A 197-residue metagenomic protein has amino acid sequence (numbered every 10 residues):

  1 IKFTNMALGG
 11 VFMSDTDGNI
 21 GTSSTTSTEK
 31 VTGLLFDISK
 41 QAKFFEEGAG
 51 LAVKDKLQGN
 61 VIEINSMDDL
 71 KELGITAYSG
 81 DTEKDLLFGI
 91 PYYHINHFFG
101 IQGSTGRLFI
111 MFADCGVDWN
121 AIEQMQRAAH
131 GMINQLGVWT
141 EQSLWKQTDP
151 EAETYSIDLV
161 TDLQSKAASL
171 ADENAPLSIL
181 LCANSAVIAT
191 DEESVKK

Functional and structural regions predicted by a protein language model:
I1-K197: Surface-exposed assembly/interface segments
